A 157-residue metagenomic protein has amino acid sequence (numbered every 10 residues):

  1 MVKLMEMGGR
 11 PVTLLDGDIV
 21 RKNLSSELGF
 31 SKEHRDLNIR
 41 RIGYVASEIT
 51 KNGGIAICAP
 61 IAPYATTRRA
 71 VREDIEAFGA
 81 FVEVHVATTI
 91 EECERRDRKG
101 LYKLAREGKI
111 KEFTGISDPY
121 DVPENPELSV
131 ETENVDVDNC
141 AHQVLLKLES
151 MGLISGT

Functional and structural regions predicted by a protein language model:
M1-A59, P63-E92, R98-G100, A105-T157: Glycine-rich phosphate-binding loop of ATP-dependent small-molecule kinases
